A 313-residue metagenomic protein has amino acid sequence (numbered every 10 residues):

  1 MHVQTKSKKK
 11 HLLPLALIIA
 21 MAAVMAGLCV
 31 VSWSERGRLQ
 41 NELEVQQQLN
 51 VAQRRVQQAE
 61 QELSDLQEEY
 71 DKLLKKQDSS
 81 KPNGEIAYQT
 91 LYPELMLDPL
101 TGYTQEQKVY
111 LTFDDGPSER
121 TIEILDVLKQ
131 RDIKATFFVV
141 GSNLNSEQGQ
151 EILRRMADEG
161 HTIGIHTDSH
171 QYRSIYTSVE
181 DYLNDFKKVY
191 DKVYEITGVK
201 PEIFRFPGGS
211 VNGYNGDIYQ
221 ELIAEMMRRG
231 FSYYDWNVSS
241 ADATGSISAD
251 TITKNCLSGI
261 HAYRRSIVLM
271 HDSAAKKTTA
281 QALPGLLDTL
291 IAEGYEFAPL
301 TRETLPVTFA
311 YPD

Functional and structural regions predicted by a protein language model:
H2-K6, L17-I18, G27-L111, P117-Q130 (+4 more regions): N-terminal pre-catalytic segment of deacetylase/amide-hydrolase enzymes
L13-A22: Sec-dependent N-terminal signal peptides
K108-Y110, K134-T136, G160-G164, P201-I203 (+2 more regions): Structural preference for beta-strand elements that scaffold enzyme active sites
F113-G116, S142-N143, T167: Active-site metal-binding loops of divalent metal-dependent hydrolases
L125-D132, E147-H166, E195, I223-G230 (+1 more regions): Acidic (Asp/Glu)-rich catalytic clusters
A135-N143: A short beta-strand-loop structural module common to alpha/beta enzyme folds
V140, E147, L153-R155, E159-T162 (+2 more regions): Glycine- and small hydrophobic-enriched segments that form the cores of compact globular domains
H170-L269, S273-I291, Y295-E296, R302-D313: Catalytic domains of cell-wall/extracellular-matrix polysaccharide-remodeling enzymes, centered on de-N-acetylation
